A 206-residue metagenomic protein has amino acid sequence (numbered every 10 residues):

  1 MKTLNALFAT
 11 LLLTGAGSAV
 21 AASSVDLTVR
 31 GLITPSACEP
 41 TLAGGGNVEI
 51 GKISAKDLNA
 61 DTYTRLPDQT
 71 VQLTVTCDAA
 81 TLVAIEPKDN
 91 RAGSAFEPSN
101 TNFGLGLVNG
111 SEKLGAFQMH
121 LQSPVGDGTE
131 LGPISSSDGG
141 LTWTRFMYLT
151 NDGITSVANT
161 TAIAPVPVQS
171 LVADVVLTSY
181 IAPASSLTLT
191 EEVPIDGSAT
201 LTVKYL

Functional and structural regions predicted by a protein language model:
M1-A21: Gram-negative bacterial Sec-dependent N-terminal signal peptides
K2-T3, V20-L206: Mature extracellular/passenger domains of Gram-negative fimbrial/pilin and adhesin proteins
